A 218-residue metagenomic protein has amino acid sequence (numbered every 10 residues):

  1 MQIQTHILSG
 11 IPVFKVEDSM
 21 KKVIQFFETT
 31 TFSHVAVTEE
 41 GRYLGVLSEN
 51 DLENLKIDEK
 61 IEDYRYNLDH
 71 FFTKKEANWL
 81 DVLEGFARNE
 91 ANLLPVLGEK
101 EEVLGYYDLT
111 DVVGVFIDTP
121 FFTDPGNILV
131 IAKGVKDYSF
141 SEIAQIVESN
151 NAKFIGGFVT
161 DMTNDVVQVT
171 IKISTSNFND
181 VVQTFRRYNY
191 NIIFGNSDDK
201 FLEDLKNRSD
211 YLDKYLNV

Functional and structural regions predicted by a protein language model:
M1-F26, V37-T38, Y43-V46, I57-A91 (+4 more regions): Bateman/CBS regulatory modules and CBS-like beta-alpha motifs in cytosolic regions of diverse proteins
V13, D18-T29, H34, K206-L212 (+1 more regions): Intrinsically disordered, low-complexity terminal regulatory regions
K21, E53-N54, V113: Nucleotide phosphate-binding site architecture
T31, D51, E90: Conserved functional loop/turn residues at catalytic and ligand-binding sites
S33, N92, K153: Short acidic/polar active-site loop segments enriched in Thr and Asp
F71, L97-E99, V103-D111, V115-V218: Cytosolic regulatory modules rich in charged/polar residues
